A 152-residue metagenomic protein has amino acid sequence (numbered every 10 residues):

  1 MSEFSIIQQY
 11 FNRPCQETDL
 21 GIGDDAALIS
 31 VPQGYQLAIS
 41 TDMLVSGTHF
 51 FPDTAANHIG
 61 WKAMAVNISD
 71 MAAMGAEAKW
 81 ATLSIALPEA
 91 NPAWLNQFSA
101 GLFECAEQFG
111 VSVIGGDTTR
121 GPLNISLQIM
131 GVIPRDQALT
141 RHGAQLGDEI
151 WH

Functional and structural regions predicted by a protein language model:
M1-A55, M74, K79, L83 (+2 more regions): Extreme N-terminal cap/leader segments of soluble proteins
Q8-F11, I68, S99: A generic alpha-helix structural signal
T18-L20, P52-V66, A90-E104: Glycine-rich anion/phosphate-binding loops
G23-D25, V31-P32, S46-T54, K62 (+4 more regions): Surface-exposed loop/turn and secondary-structure junction residues enriched for glycine/proline
L37, L44, E77-H152: Glycine-rich anion-binding loops of enzyme active sites
A63-M74, C105, F109: A short, N-terminal amphipathic alpha-helix
